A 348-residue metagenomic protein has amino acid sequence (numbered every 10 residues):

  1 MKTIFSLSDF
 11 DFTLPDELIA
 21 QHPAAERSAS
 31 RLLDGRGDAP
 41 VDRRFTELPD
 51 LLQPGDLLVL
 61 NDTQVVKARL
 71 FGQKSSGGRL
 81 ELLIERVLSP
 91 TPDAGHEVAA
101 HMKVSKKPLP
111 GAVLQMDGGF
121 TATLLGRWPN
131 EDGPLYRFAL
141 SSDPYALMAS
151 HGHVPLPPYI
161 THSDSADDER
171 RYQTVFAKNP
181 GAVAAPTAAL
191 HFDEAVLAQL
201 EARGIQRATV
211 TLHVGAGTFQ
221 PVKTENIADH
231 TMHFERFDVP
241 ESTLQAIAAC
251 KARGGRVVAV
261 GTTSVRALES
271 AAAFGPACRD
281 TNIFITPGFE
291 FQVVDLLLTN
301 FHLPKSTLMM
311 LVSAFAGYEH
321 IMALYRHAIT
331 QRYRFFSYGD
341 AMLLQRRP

Functional and structural regions predicted by a protein language model:
M1-P348: Surface-exposed, charge/polar-rich loops and edge strands
